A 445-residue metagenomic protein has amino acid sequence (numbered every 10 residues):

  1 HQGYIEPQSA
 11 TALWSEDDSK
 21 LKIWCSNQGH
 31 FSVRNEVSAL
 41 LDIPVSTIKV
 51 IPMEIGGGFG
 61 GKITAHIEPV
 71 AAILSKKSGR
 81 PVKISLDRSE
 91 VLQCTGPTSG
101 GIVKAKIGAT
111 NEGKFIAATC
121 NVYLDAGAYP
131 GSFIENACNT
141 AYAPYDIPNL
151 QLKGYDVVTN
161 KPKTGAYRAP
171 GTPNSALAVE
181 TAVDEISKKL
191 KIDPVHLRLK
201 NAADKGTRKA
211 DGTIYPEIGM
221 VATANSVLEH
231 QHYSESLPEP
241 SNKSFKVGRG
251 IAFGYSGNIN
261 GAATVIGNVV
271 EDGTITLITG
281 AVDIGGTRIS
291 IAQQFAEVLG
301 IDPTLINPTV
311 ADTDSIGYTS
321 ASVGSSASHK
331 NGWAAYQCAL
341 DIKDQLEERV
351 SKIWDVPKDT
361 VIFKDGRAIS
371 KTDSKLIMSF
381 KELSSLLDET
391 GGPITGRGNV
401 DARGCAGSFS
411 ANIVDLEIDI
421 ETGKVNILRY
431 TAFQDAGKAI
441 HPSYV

Functional and structural regions predicted by a protein language model:
H1-A222, E229, E239-V445: Cofactor-binding beta-sheet edge motifs in enzyme active sites
S226, H230-S234: Short, basic alpha-helical nucleic acid-contact segments in DNA-binding proteins and DNA transaction factors
